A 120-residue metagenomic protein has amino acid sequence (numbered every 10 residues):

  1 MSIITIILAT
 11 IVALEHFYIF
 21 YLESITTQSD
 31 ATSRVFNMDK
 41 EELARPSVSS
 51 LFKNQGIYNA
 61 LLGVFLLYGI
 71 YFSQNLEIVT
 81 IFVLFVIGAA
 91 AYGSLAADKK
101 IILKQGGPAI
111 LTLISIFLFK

Functional and structural regions predicted by a protein language model:
I3-I25: N-terminal signal-anchor transmembrane alpha helix
V12, G56-L67, A109: Core segments of transmembrane alpha-helices that mediate helix-helix packing or line hydrophobic substrate/ligand
Y21-L22, G88-K100: C-terminal ends of transmembrane helices
I25-V48: Cytosolic, membrane-interface loops and tails of multi-pass inner-membrane proteins
L43-L61: Interfacial helix-start motif at the membrane-water boundary
S73-L84: Structural signature of hydrophobic alpha-helical transmembrane segments
I116-K120: Juxtamembrane boundary at the C-terminal end of a transmembrane helix
